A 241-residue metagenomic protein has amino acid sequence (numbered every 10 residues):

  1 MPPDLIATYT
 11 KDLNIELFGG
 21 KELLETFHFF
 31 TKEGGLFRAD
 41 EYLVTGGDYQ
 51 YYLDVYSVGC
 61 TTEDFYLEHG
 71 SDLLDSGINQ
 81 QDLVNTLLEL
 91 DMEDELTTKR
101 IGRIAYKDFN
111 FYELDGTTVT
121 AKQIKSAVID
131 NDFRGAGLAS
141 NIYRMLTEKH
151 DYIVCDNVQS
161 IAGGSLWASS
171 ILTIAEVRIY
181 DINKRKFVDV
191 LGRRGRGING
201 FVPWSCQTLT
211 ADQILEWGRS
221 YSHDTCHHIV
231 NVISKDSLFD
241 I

Functional and structural regions predicted by a protein language model:
M1-D130, R144-V154, G164-A168, L172-I241: Non-catalytic substrate-recognition and accessory regions of acyl/acetyltransferase enzymes
R134-L146: Glycine-rich acyl-CoA binding loop
I161: Short, basic-rich loop-to-helix N-cap that marks the start of a DNA-contacting helix
